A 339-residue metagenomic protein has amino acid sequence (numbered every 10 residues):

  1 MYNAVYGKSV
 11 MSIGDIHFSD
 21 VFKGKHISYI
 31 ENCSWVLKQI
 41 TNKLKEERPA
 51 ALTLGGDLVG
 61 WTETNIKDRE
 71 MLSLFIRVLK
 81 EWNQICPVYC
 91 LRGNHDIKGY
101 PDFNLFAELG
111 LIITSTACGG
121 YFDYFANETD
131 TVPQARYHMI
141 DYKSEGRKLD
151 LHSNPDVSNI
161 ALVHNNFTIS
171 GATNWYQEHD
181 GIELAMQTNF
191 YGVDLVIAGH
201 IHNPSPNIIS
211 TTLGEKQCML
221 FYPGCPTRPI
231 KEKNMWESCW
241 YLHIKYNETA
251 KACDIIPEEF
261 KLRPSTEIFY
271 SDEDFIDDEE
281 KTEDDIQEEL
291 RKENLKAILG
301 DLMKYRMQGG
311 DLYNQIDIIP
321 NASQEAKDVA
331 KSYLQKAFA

Functional and structural regions predicted by a protein language model:
M1-K23, V329-F338: Acidic, histidine-bearing metal-coordination/catalytic regions of metal-dependent phosphoesterases
G7, G24-F125: Core catalytic region of metal-dependent phosphoesterases/phosphodiesterases, especially metallo-beta-lactamase-like
S12-G14, A51-D57, P87-N94, I113-G119 (+3 more regions): Active-site neighborhood of phospho(di)ester-bond hydrolases with catalytic His/Asp-centered motifs
H17-F22, G60-E63, L91-D102, F122 (+4 more regions): Active-site environment of divalent metal-dependent phosphoester hydrolases
D96-M186, Q217-M219, P226: Conserved catalytic scaffold of divalent metal-dependent phosphoesterases
F122-D123, N127-D130, C218-I298: Binuclear metal-dependent phosphoesterase catalytic core
W175-N247: Conserved beta-sheet core of the metallophosphoesterase superfamily
I268-A339: Non-catalytic terminal accessory segments
